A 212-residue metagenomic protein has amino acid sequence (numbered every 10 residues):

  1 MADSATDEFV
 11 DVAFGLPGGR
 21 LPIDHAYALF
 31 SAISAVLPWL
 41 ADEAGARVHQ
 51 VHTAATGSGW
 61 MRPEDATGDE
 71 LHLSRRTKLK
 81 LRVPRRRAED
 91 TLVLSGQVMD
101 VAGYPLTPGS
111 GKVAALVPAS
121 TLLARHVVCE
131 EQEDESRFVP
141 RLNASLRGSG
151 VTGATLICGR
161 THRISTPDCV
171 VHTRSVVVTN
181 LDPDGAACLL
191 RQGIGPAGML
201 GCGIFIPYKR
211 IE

Functional and structural regions predicted by a protein language model:
M1-E212: RNA-interacting cores
